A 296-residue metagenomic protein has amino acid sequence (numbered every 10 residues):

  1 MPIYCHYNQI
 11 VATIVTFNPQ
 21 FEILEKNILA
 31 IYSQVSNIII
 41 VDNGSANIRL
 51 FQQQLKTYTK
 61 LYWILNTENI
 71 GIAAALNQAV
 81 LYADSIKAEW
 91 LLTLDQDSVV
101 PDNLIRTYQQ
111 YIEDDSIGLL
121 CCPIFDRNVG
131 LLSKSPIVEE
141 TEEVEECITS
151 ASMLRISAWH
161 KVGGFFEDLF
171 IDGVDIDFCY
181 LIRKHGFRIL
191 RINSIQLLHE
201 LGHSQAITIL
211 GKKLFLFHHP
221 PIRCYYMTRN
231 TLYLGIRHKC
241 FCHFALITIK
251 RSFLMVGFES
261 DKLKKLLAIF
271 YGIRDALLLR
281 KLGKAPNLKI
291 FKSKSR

Functional and structural regions predicted by a protein language model:
T13-S33: Short, well-formed alpha-helical segments that are part of the catalytic scaffolds of diverse glycosyltransferases
D42-F51, E68, S98-V99: A conserved acidic beta->alpha catalytic loop
T67-A83: Glycine-rich, basic loop-to-helix element that forms the pyrophosphate-binding segment of sugar-nucleotide handling
A88-D97: Short beta-strand-to-loop acidic/aromatic patch adjacent to the donor-nucleotide binding site
D102-K134: Conserved donor NDP-sugar-binding/catalytic core segment of glycosyltransferases
V138-L154: A recurrent flexible, glycine/aromatic-enriched loop bordering the glycosyltransferase active site that acts as
A158, V162-G163, D168-L201: A short, conserved alpha-helix in the catalytic core of glycosyltransferases
I236-R296: Non-catalytic, C-terminal membrane-associated alpha-helical segments of glycosyltransferases
